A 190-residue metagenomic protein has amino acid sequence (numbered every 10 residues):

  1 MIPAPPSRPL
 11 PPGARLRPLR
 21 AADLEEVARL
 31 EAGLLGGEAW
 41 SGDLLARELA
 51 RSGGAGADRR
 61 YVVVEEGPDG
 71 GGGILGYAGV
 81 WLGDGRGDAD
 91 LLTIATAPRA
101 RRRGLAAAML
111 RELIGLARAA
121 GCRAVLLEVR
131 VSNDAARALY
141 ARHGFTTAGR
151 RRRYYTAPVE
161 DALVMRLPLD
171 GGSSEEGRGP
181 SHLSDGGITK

Functional and structural regions predicted by a protein language model:
I2-P5, P9-A14, P18-R99, L110-E112 (+4 more regions): Acetyl-CoA-dependent GNAT
T96-R99, R103, V131-S132: Active-site acidic-Proline motif in GNAT/NAT acetyltransferases
A100-R103, A107, R152-Y154, D161 (+1 more regions): Acyl-donor (CoA/ACP) binding surface of acyl/acetyltransferases
G104, G121, G144: Short glycine-rich hinge loops at helix-strand junctions in the catalytic core of two-component histidine kinases
L110, S132-A136, R153-P158: Short glycine/proline-centered loop/turn elements that form peptide/ligand docking sites
L126-E128, A141, T146-L163: Conserved catalytic-core motifs of GNAT/GCN5-like acyltransferases
